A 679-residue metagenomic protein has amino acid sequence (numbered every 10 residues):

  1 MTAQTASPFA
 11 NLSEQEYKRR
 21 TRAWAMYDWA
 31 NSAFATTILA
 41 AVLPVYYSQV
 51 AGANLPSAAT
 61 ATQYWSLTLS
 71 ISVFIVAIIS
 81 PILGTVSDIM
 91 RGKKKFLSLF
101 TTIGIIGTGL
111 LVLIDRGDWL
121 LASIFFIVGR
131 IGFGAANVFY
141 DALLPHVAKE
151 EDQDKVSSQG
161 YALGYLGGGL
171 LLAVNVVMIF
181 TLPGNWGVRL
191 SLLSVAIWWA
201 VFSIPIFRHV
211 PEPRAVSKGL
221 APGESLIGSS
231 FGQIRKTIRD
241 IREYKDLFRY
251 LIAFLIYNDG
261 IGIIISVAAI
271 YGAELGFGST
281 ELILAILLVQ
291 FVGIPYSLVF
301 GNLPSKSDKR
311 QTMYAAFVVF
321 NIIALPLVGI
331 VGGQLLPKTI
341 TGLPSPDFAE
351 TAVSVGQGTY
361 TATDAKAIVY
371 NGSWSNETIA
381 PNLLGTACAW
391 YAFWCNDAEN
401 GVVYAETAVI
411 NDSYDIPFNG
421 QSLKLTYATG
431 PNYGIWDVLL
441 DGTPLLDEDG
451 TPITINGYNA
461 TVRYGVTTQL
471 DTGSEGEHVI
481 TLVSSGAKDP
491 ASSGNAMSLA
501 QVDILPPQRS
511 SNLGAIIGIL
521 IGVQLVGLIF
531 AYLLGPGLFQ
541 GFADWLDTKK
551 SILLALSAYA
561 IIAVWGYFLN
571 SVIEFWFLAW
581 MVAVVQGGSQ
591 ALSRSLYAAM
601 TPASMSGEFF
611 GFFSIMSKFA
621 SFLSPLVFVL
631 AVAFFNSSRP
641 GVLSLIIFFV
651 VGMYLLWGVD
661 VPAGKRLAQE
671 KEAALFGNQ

Functional and structural regions predicted by a protein language model:
T2-T21, P211-L251, L675-Q679: Juxtamembrane intracellular "pre-TM" segments in multi-pass secondary transporters
P8-V73, D246-A285: Helix-loop boundary and gating motifs at the non-cytosolic
P56-A61, V177-I197, N512-G514, L630-F649: A membrane-interface helix-boundary motif in multi-pass transporters
I78-G92, Y296-K309, L534-D547, V632: Helix-to-loop junctions at the C-terminal end of transmembrane segments in multipass secondary transporters
K95-L110, T312-L327, K550-W565: Structural signature of the two symmetry-related core transmembrane helices
V112-F125, V328-D347, L513, Y567-A579: Helix-loop junctions at membrane interfaces in 12-TM secondary transporters
K155-V176, S614-S624: Glycine-rich segments within core transmembrane alpha-helices of 12-TM secondary carriers
I323-I519: Glycan-recognition surfaces in beta-rich domains, encompassing non-catalytic CBMs and lectin-like receptor-binding
